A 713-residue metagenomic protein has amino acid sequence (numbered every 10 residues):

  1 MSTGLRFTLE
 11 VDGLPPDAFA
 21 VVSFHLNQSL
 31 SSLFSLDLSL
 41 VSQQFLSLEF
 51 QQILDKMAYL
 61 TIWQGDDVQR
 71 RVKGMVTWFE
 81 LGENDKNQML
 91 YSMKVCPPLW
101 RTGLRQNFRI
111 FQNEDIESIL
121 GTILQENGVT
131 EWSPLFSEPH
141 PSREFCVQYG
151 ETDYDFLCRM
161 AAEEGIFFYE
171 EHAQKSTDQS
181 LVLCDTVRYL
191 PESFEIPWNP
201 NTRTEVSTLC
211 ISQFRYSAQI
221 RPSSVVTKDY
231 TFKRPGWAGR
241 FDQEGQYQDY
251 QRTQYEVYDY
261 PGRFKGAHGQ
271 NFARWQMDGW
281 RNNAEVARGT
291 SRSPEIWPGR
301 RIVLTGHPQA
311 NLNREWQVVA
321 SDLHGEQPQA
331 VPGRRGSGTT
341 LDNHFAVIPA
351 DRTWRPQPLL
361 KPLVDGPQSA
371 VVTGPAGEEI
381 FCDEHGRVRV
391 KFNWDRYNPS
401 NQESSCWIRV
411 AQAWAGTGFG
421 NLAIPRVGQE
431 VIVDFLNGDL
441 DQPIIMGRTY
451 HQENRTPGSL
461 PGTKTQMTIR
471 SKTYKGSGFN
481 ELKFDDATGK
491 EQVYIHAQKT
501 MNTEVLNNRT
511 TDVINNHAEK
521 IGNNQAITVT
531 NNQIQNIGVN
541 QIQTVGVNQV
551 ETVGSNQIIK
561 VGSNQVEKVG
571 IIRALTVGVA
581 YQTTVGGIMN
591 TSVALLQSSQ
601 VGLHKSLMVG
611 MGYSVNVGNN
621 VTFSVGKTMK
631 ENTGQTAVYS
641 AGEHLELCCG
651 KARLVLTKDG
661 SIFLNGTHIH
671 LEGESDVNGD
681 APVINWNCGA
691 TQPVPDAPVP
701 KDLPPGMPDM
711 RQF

Functional and structural regions predicted by a protein language model:
M1-F19, L209-I211, D365-V371: Polar/acidic, low-complexity leader/linker segments enriched in S/T/G and N/D
D37-L48, R281-R292, W414-G420: Short alpha-helix capping/helix-loop boundary micro-motifs
L48-S133, S137, S142-C146, C158 (+4 more regions): Surface-exposed cap/loop segments at beta↔alpha junctions
D85, E114-E131, E138, C146-A350: Extended, domain-scale alpha-helical bundle/helix-rich regions
C96-P98, N113-L135, V257-N271, P375-E403 (+1 more regions): Glycine-rich, acidic and aromatic/proline-enriched surface loops and short helix-turn segments that act as binding
K175, L183-T186, D365-N665, I669-E672: Structural signature for extended repeat/solenoid scaffolds and their inter-repeat hinge/linker regions, spanning
S180-L181, L190-S193, Q635-A637, E643-F713: Intrinsic-disorder/coil detector with helix-boundary
Q309-A370, M446-Q452, T456-M467, P700-D702: Acidic, low-complexity/disordered segments
